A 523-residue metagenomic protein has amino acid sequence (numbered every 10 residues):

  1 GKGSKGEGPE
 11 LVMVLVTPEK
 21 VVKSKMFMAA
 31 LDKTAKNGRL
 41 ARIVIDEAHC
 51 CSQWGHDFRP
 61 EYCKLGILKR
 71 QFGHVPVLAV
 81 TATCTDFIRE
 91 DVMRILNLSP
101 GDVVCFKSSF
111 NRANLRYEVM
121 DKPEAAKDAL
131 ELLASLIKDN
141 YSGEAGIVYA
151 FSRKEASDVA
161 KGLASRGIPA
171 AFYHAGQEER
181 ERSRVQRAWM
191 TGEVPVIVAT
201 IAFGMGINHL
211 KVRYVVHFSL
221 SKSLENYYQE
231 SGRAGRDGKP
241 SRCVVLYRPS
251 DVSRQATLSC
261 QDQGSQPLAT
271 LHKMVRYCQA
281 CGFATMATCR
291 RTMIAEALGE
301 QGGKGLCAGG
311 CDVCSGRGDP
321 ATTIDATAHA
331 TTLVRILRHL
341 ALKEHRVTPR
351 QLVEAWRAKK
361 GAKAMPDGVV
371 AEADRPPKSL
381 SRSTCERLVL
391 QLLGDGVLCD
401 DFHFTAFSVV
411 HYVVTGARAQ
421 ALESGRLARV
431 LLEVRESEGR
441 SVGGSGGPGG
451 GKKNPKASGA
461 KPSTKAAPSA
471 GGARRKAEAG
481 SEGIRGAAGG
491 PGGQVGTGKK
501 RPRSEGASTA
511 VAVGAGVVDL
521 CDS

Functional and structural regions predicted by a protein language model:
G1-A269, G302-K304: Helicase motor core with emphasis on the C-terminal RecA-like subdomain
G73, A287, H345: Flexible coil/turn residues that form the inter-helical turn or adjacent wing/linker of helix-turn-helix
L132, K273, T332-I336: Pre-recognition alpha-helix immediately N-terminal to the DNA-recognition helix within helix-turn-helix or winged-helix
W189, C278, L337-A341: Short helix-to-turn junction characteristic of helix-turn-helix DNA-binding domains, especially the helix
R242, M293, G310-C311: The −1 position to Zn-ligating cysteines in a subset of zinc-ribbon hairpins
L246-P249, E296-E300, A355, F404: Short acidic/histidine-centered micro-motifs embedded in hydrophobic/aromatic stretches that mark compact functional
S250-E300: A conserved SF2-helicase RecA2
G303-S523: Accessory DNA-binding and partner-docking regions appended to nucleic-acid-acting proteins, especially the terminal
